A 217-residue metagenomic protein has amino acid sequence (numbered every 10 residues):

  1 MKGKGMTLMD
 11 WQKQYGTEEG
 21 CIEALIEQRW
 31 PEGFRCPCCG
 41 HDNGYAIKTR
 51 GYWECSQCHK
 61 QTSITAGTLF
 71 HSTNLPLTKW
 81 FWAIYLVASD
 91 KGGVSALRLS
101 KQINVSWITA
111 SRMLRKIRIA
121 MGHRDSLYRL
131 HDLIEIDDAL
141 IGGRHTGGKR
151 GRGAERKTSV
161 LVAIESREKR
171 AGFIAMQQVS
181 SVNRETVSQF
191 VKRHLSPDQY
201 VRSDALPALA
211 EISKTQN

Functional and structural regions predicted by a protein language model:
M1-N217: Residue-level recognition of single "structural anchor" positions that define or cap local secondary structure
